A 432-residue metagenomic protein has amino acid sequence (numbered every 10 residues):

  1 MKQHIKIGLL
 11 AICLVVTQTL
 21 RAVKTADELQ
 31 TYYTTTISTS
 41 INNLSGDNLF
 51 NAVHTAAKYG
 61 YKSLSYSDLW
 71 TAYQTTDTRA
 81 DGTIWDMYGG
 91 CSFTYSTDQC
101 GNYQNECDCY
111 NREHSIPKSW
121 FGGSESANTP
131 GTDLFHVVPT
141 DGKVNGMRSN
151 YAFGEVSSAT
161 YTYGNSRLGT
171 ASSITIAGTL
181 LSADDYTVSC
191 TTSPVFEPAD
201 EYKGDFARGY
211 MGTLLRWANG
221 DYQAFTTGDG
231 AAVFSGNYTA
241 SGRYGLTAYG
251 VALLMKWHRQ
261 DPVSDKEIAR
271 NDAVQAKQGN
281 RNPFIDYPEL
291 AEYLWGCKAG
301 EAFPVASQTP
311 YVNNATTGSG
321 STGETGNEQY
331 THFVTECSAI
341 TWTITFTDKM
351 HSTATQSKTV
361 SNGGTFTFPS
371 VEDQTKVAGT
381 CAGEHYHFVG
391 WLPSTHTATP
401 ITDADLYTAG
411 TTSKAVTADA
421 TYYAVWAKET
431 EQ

Functional and structural regions predicted by a protein language model:
M1-L9, T19-M87, T316, G320-Q329 (+1 more regions): Nuclease and nuclease-like effector domains acting on nucleic acids or nucleotide cofactors
L14-Q18: Hydrophobic core
N43-T170, F366, Q374-G379: Betabetaalpha-Me/HNH-type nuclease active-site subdomain
G89-T94, L214-R216, P393-T395: Short, flexible beta-strand-to-coil junctions
T94-D98, E292-L294, T353-Q356: Short, solvent-exposed loop/turn elements at domain surfaces
N102-Y330, T335-C337: Domain-level detector of nuclease and nuclease-like folds in predominantly extracellular/periplasmic contexts
E324-Q432: Secondary-structure capping and domain/repeat boundary segments
